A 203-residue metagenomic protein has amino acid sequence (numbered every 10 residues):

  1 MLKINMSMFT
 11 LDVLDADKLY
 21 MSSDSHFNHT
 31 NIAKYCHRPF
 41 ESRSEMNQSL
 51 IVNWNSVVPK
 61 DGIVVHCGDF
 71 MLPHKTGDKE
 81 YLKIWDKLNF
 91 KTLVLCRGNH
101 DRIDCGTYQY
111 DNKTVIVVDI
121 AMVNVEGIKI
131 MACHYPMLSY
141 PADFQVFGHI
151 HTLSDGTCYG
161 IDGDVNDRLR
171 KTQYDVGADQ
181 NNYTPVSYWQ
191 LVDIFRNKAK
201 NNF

Functional and structural regions predicted by a protein language model:
M1, M6-M8, M21, M46 (+4 more regions): Detector for methionine-enriched segments
M1-E41, Y174-F203: Acidic, histidine-bearing metal-coordination/catalytic regions of metal-dependent phosphoesterases
D12-L14, S22, F27-M122: Core catalytic region of metal-dependent phosphoesterases/phosphodiesterases, especially metallo-beta-lactamase-like
Q109-F203: Conserved beta-sheet core of the metallophosphoesterase superfamily
